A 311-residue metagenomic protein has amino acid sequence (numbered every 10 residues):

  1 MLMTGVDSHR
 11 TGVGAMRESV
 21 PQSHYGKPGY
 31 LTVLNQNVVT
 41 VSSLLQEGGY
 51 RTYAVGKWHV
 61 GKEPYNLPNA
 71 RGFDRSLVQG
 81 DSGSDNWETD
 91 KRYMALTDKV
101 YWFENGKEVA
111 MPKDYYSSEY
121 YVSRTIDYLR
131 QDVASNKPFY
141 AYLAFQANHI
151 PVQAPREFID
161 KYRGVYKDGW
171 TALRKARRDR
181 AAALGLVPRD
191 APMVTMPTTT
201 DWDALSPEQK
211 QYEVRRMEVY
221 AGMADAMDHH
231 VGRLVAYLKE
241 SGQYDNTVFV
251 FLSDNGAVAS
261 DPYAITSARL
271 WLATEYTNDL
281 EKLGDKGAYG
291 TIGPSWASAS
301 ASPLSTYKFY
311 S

Functional and structural regions predicted by a protein language model:
M1-S311: Formylglycine-dependent sulfatase
